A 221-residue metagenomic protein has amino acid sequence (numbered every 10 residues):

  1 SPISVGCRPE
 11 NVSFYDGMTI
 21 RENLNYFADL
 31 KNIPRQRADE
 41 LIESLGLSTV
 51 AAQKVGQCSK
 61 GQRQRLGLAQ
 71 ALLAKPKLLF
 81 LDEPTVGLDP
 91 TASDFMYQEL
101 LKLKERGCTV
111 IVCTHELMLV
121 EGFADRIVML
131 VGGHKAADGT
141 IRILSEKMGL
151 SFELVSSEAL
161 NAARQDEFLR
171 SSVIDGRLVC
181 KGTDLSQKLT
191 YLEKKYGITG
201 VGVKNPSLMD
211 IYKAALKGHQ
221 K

Functional and structural regions predicted by a protein language model:
N25, D29, R35-V50: Conserved ABC ATPase "signature" region
L79-D82: Catalytic Walker B motif of ABC-type/P-loop ATPase nucleotide-binding domains
V120-G122: A short, surface-exposed alpha-helical micro-motif characterized by mixed small hydrophobic and charged/polar residues
D138-G139: ABC ATPase "signature
L150-K221: Short, charged/small-residue-rich alpha-helical element at the C-terminal edge of ABC transporter nucleotide-binding
